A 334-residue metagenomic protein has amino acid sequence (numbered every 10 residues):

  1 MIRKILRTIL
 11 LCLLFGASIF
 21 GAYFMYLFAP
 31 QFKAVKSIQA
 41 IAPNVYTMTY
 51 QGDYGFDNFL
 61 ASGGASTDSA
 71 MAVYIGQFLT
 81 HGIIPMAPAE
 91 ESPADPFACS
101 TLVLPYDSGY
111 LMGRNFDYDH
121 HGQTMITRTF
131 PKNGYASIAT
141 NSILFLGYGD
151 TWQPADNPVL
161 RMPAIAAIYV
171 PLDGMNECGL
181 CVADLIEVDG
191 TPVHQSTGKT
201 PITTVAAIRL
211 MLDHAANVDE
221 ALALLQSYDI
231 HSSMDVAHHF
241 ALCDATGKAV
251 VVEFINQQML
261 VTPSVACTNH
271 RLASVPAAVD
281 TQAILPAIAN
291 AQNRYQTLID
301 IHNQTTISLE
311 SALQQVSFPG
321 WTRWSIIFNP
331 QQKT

Functional and structural regions predicted by a protein language model:
M1-I2: N-terminal secretory signal peptides that target proteins for export/translocation
L6-I9, G16-A215, H302-T334: N-terminal mature-domain region immediately after signal-peptide cleavage in secreted/organellar precursors
C99, P201, M234-D235, L242 (+1 more regions): Active-site nucleophilic cysteine motif
G190-V193, H231-S232, A249: Short, well-ordered, mixed-charge alpha-helical segments that flank or form enzyme active sites
R209, L222-L225, Q282: Short, well-ordered alpha-helical packing segments
E220-V236, F240: Secretory/export targeting leaders with adjacent low-complexity proregions
D235-Q282: Extended amphipathic alpha-helical segments with heptad-repeat/coiled-coil character used for oligomerization, fusion
A266-S308, R323-I327, T334: Long, His/Glu/Asp-enriched segments that create or flank divalent metal/ion-associated functional microenvironments
